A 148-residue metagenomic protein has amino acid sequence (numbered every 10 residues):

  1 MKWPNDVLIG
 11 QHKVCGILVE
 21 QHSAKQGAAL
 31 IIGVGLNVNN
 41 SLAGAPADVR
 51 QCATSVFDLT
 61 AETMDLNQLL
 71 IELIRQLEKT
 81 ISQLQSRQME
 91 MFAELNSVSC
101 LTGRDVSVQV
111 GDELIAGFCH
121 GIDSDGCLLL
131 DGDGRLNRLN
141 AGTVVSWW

Functional and structural regions predicted by a protein language model:
M1-K2: Conserved N-terminal catalytic core of the sugar/cofactor nucleotidyltransferase
D6: Conserved active-site carboxylates
I9-W148: Long, positively charged amphipathic alpha-helical accessory segments at protein N-termini or as interdomain linkers
